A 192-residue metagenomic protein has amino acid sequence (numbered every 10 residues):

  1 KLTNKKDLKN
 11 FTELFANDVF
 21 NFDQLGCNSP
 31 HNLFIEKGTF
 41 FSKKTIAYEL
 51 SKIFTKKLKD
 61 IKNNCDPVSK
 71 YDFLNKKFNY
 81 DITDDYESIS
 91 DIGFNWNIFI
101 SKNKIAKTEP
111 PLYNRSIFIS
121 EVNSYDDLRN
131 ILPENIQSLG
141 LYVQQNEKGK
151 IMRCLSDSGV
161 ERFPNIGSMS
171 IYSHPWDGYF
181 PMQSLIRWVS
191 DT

Functional and structural regions predicted by a protein language model:
K1-N10, P30: A short, charged helix-loop
E13, V19-G140, G149-S158, F163-S190: NAD(P)-dependent aldehyde/semialdehyde dehydrogenase
V143: Short secondary-structure boundary segments
N146: Short alpha-helical
